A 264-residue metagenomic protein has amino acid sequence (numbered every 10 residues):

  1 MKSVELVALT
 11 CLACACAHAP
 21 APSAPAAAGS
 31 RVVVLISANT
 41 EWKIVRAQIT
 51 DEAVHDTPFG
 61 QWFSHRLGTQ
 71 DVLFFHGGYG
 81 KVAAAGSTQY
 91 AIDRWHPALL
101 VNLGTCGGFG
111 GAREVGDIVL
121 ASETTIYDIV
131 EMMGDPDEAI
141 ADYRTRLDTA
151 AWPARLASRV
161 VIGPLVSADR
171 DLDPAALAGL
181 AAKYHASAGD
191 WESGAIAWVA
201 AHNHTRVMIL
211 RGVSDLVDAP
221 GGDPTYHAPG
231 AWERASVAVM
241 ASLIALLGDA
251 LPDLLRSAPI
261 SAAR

Functional and structural regions predicted by a protein language model:
M1, S37, A186-A188: Residue-level recognition of hydrophobic positions within alpha-helical transmembrane segments
K2-L9: Sec-dependent signal peptide recognition, specifically the positively charged N-region followed immediately by
C14-H18: N-terminal Sec signal peptide cleavage junction
A21-S30: Extreme N-terminus of proteins, especially the signal/transit-peptide cleavage junction and the first residues
G29-D51, R66-D71: Short, conserved "active-site rim" segments that organize catalytic pockets and cofactor/ligand binding
G29-V32, T57-R264: Glycine-rich phosphate- or other oxyanion-binding loops that anchor nucleotides, phosphorylated ligands
Q48, V54-F59: N-terminal glycine-/serine-/threonine-rich phosphate-binding loop
